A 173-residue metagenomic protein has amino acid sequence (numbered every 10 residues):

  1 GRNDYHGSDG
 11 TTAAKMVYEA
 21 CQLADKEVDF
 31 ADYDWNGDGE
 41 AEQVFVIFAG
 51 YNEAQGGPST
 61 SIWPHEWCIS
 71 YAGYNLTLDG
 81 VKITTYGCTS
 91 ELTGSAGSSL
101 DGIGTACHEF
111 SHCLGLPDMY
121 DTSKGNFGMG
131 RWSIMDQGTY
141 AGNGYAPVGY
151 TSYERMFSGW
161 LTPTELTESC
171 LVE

Functional and structural regions predicted by a protein language model:
G1-L23, P163-L171: Surface-exposed, low-complexity/disordered Ser/Thr/Gly/Pro/Asn-rich loops and linkers
G1-R2, D29, P64, T151: Helix N-terminus capping/helix-initiation residues
T12, D29, S98, G102: Conserved acidic
A20-D32: Structural motif corresponding to the C-terminal cap of alpha-helices
F30-Q43: Acidic, glycine-anchored loop motifs typical of Ca2+
Q43-F45, A49-E173: Extracellular hydrolytic enzyme modules, especially secreted metalloproteases of the metzincin/thermolysin-like class
